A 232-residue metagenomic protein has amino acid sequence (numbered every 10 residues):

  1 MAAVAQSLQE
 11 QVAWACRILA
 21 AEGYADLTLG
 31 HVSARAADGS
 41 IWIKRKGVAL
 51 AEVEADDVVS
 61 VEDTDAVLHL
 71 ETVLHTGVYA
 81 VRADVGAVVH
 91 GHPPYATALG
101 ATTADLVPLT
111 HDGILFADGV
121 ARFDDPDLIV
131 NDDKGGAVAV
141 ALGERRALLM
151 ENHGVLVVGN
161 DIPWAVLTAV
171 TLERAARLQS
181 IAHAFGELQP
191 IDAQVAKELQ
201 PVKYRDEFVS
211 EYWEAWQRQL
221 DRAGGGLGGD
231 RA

Functional and structural regions predicted by a protein language model:
M1-A232: Glycine-rich flexible loops
